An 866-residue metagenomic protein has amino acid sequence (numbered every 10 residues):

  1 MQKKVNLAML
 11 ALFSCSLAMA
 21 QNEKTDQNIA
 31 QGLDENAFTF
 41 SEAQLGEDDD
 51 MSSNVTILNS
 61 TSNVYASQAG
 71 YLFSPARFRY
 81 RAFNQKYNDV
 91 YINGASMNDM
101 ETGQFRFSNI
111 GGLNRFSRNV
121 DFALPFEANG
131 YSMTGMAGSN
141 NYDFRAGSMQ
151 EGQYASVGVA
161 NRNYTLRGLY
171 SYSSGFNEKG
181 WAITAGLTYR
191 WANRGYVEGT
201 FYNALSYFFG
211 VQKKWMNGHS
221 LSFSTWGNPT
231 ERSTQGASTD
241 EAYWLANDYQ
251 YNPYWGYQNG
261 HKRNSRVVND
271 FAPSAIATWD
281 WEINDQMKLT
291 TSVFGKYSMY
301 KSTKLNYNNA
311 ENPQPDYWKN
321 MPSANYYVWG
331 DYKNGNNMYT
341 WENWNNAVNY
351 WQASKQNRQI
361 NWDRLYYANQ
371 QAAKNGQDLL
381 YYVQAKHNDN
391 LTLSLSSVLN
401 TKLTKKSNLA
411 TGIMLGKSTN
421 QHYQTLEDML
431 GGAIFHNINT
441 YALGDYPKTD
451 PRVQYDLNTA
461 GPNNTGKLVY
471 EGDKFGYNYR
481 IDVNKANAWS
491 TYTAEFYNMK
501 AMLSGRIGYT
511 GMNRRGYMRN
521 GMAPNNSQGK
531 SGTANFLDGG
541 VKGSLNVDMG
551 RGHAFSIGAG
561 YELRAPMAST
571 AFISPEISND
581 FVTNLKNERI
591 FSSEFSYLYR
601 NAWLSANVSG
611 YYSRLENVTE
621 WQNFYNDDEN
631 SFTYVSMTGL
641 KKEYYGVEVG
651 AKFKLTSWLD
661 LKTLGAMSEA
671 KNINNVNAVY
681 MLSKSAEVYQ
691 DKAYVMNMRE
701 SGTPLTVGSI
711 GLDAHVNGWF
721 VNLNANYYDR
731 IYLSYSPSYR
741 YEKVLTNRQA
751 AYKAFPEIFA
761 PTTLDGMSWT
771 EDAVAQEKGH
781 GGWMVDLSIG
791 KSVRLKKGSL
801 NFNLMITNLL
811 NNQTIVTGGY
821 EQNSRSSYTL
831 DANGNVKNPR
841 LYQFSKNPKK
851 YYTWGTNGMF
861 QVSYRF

Functional and structural regions predicted by a protein language model:
Q21, L615-N617, L661, Y727-P756 (+3 more regions): C-terminal beta-signal and adjacent terminal beta-strands/loops of Gram-negative outer-membrane beta-barrel proteins
L58, V64-A66, A95-F126, D143-R145 (+2 more regions): Short acidic/polar hinge/loop motifs at secondary-structure boundaries that mediate gating or recognition
Y154-A192, Y196-Q235, V267, A272-D285 (+1 more regions): Transmembrane beta-barrel wall of Gram-negative outer-membrane proteins
S220-T278, K301-A385, T449-Y470, W621-F624: Acidic/polar loop-and-plug regions of large Gram-negative outer-membrane beta-barrel proteins
A237-S238, Y455-L468, G511-M522, T533 (+6 more regions): Surface-exposed extracellular loop regions of Gram-negative outer-membrane beta-barrel proteins, predominantly
N252-S274, T278, S531-G540, S544 (+6 more regions): Outer-membrane beta-barrel signature, preferentially recognizing the C-terminal barrel domain of Gram-negative
Y382, L409-G550, N677: Signature of Gram-negative outer-membrane beta-barrel scaffolds
N498, Y612-R614, V635-Y739, S863-R865: Gram-negative outer-membrane beta-barrel transporters
